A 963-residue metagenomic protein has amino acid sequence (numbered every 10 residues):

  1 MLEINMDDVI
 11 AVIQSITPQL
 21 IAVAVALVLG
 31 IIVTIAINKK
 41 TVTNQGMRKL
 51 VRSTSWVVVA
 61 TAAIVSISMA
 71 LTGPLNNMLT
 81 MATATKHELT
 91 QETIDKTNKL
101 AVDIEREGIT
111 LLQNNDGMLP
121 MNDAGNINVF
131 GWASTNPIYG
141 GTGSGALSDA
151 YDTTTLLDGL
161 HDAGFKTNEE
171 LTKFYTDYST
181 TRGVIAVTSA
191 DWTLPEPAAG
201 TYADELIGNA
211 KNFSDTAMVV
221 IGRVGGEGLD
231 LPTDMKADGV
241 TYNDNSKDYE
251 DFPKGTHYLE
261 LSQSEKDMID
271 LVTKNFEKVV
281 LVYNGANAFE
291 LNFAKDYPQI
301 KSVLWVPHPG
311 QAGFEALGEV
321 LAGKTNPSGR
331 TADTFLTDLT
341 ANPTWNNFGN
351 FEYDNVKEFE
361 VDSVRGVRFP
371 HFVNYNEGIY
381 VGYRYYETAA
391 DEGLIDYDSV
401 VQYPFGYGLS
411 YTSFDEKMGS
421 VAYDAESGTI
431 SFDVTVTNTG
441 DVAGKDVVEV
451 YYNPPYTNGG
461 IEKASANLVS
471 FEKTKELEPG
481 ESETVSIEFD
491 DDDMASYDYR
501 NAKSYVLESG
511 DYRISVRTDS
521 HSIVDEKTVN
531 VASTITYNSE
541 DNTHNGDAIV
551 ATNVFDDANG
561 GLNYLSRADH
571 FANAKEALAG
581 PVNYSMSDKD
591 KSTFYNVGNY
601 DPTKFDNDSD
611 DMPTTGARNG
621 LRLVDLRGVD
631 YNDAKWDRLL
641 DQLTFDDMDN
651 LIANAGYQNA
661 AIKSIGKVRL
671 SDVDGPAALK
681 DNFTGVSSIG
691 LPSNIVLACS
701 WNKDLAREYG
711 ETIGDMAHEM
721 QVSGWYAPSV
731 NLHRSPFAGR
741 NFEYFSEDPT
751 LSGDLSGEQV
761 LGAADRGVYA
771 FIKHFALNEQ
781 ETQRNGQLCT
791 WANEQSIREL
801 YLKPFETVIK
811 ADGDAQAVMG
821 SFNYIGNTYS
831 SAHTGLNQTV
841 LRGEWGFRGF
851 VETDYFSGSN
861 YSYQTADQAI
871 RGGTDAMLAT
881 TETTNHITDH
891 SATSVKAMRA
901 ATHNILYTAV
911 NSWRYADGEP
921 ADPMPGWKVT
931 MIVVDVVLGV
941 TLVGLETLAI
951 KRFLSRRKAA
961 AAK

Functional and structural regions predicted by a protein language model:
M1-Y499, V506-S515, S520-H521, N542-K963: Glycoside hydrolase catalytic-domain context in secreted enzymes
S522-D541: Short beta-strand elements
